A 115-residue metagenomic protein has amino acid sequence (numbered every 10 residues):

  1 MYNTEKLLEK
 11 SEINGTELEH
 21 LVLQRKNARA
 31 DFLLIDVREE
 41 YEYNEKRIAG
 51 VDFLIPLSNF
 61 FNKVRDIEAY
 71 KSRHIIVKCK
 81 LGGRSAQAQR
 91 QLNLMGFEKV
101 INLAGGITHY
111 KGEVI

Functional and structural regions predicted by a protein language model:
M1-I48: Flexible, polar/low-complexity N-terminal or interdomain linker segments that lie immediately upstream of folded
E17, N59-R65: Short acidic active-site motifs
N44, F61, T108: Nucleotide phosphate-binding site architecture
K46-A49, Q89-Q91: Short amphipathic alpha-helical segments
A49-L57: Active-site regions of enzymes building and remodeling cell-envelope glycoconjugates
V64-K111: Catalytic cysteine-centered active loop of the rhodanese-like fold, especially the PTP/DSP P-loop
V114: Conserved active-site segments centered on acidic
